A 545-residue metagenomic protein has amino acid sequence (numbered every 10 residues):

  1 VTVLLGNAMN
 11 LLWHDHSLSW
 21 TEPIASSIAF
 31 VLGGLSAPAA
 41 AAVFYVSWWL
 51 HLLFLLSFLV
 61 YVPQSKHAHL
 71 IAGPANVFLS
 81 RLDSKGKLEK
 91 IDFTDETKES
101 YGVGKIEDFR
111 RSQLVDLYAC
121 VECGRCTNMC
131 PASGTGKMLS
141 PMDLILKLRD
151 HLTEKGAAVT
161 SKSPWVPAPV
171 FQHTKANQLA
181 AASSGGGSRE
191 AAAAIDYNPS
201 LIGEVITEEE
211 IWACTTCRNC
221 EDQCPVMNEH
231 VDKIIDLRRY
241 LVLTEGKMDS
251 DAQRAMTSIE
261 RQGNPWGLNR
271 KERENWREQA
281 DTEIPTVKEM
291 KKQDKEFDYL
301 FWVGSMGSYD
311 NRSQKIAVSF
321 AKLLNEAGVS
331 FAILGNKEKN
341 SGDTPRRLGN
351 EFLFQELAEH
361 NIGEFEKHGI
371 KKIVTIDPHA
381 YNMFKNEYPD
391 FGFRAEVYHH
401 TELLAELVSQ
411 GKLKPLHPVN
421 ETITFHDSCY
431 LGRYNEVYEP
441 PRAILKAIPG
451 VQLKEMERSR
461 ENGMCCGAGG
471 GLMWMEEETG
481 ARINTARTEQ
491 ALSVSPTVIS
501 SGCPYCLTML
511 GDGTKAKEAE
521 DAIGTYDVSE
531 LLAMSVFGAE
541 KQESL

Functional and structural regions predicted by a protein language model:
V1-V103, M142, L146, H151: Membrane-embedded alpha-helical bundles of multi-pass integral membrane proteins
V77-L79, G136-G156, S161-V166, P441-P449 (+1 more regions): Active/binding-pocket-proximal capping segment
G86-M142: Non-transmembrane accessory domains of multi-pass membrane transporters/channels
D108-L117, L139, D143, L152-Y388 (+4 more regions): Iron-sulfur-cluster electron-transfer modules
C120-C126, C130, L144, C214-C220 (+5 more regions): Short cysteine clusters
V303-H399, Y430-A447, V451-L545: Cofactor-cradling patches in redox/metallo enzymes
F425: Hydrophobic alpha-helical positions that pack around
